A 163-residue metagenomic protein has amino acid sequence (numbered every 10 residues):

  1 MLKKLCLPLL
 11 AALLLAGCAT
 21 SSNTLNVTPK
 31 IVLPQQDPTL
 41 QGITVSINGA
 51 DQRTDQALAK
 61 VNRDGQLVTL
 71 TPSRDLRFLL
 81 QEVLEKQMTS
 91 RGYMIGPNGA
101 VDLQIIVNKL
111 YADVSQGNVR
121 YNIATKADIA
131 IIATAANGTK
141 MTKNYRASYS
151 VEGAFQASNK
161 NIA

Functional and structural regions predicted by a protein language model:
M1-C18: Sec-dependent bacterial lipoprotein signal peptides
K3, P72-S73, V119: A generic structural signal for short
L10, P38-G42, A100: Sequence-level motif detector for i,i+2 pairs with an aromatic at +2
C18-F78: A structural "domain/chain start" motif
A19-T28, R91-T142, S148-Q156: Surface-exposed short loop/turn segments
K60-S73, G138-A163: Short secondary-structure boundary motifs at beta->alpha junctions and helix caps
